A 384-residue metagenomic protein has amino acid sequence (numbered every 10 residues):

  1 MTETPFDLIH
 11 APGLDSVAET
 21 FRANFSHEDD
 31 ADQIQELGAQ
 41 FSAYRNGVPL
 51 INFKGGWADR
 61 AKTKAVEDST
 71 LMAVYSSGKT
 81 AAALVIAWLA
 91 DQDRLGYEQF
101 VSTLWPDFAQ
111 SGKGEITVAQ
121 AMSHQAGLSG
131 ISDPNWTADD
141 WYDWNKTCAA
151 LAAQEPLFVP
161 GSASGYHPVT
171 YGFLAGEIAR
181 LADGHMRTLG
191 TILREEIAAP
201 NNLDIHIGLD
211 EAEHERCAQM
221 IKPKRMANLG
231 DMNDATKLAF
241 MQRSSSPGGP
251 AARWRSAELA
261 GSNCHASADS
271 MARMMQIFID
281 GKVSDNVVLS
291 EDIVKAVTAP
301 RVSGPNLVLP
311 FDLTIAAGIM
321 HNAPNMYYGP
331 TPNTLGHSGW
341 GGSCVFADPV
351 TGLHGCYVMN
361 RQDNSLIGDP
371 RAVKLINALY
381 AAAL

Functional and structural regions predicted by a protein language model:
D7-M72, G96: Short, conserved catalytic-motif segment at the N-terminal edge
S16, F53, T137-V159, R187-D204 (+1 more regions): Short, charged, amphipathic alpha-helices and their helix-cap/turn boundaries
A18-F21, G47, T70-Q99, L174-A179 (+2 more regions): Active-site SXXK
E67-S69, Q154-G161, G172-L174, A251-A260: Flexible glycine/proline-enriched surface loops and loop-helix/loop-strand junctions
S76-S77, L89-D133, A152-A153, L181-M226 (+2 more regions): Active-site helix/loop module of the DD-peptidase/beta-lactamase fold, centered on the serine-lysine SxxK catalytic
H124, Y171-I178, E258, S262-S284 (+1 more regions): Active-site-proximal alpha-helical segments within enzyme catalytic domains
M220-S262, A266-A268, K295-T351, L384: Active-site Gly/Thr loop motif
D280-V283, I293, T298-P305, S365-L384: Short, gly/Ser/Thr-rich active-site loops of penicillin-recognizing serine hydrolases
